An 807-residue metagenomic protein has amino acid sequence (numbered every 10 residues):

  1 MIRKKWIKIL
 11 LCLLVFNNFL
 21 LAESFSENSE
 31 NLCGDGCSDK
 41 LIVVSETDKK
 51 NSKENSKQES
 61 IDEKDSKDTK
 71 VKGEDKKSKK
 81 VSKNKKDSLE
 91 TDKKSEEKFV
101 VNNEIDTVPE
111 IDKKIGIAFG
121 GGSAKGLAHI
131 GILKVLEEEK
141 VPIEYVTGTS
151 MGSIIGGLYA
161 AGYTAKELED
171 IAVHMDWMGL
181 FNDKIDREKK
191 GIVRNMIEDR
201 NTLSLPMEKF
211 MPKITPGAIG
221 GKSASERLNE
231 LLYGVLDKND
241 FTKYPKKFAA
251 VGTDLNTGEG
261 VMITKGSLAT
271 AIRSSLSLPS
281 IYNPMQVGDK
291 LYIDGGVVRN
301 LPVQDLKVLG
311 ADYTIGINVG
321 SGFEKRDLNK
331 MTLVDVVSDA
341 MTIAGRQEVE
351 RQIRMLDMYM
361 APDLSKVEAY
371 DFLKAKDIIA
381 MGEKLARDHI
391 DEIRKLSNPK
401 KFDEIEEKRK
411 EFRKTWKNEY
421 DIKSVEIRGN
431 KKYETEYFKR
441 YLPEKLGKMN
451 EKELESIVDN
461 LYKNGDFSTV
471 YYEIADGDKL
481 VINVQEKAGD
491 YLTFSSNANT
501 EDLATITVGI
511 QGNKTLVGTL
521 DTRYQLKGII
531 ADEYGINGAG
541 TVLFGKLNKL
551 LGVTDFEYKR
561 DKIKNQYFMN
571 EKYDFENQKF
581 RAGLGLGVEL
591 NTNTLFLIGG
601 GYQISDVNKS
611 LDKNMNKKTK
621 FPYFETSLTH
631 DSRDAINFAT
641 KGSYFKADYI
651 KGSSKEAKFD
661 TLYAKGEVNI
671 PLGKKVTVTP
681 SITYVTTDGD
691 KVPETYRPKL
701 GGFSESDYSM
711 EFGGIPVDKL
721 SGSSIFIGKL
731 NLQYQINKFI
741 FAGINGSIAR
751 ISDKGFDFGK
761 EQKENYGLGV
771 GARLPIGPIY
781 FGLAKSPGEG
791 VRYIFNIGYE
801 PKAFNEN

Functional and structural regions predicted by a protein language model:
I2-S26: Classical Sec-dependent N-terminal signal peptides that target proteins to the secretory pathway
E23-E59, K64-T149, G157-A475, L480 (+1 more regions): Patatin-like phospholipase
G252-D254, T264, P362, G429-K431 (+6 more regions): Flexible glycine-/small-residue-rich
N256, A772-I776: A generic beta-sheet turn/junction motif
Y471-T626, H630-A635, G701-S709, D718-S723 (+2 more regions): Gram-negative/organellar outer-membrane beta-barrel architecture
Y491-E501, F624-N737, E806-N807: C-terminal outer-membrane beta-barrel translocator/porin domains of Gram-negative envelope proteins and their
Q733-K763: C-terminal hydrophobic structural anchor segments that stabilize assembly/packing rather than catalytic chemistry
